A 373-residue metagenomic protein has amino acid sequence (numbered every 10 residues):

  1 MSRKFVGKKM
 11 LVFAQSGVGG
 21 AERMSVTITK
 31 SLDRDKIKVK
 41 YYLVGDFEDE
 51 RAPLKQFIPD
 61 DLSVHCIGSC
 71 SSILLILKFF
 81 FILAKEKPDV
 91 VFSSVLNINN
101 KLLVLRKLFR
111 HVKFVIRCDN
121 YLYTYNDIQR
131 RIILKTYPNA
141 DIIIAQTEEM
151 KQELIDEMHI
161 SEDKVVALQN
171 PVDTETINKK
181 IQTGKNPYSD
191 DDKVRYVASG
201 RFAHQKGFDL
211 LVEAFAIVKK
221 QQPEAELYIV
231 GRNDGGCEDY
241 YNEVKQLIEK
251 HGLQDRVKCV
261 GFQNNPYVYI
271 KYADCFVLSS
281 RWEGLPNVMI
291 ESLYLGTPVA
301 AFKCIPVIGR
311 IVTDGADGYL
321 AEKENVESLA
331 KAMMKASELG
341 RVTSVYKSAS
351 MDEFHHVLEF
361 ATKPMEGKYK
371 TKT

Functional and structural regions predicted by a protein language model:
F5, L11-I73, G235, Y240: N-terminal strand-loop element at the rim of the active site of nucleotide-sugar-dependent glycosyltransferases
G19-T27, V194, A198-K220, D239-N242: A conserved mid-protein helix/loop that constitutes part of the nucleotide-sugar donor-binding site
G20, E338-T371: A charged, aromatic-enriched C-terminal amphipathic alpha-helix characteristic of glycosyltransferases across folds
S72, S93-K101, C118: Short His-centered aromatic/hydrophobic patch
A140-V165, V172-T176: A short, active-site helix/loop in glycosyltransferases that binds the activated sugar's phosphate group
F262, R281: Aromatic "clamp/platform" in nucleotide-sugar-dependent glycosyltransferases that forms part of the donor/acceptor
P298-F302: Short hydrophobic beta-strand element within catalytic cores of glycosyltransferases and related nucleotide-activated
T313-G315, Y319-V326, M333-G340: Conserved acidic donor-binding segment of nucleotide-sugar-dependent glycosyltransferases
